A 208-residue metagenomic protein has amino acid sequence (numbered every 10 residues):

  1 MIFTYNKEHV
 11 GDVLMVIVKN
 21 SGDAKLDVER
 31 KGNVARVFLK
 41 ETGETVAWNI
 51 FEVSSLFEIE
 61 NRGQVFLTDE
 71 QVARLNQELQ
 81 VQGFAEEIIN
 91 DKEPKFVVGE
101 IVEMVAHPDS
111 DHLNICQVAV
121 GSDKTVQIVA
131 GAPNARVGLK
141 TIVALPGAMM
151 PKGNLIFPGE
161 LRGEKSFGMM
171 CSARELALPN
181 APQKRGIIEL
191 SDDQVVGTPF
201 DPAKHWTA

Functional and structural regions predicted by a protein language model:
M1-A208: Phosphate-backbone binding interfaces of nucleic-acid-interacting proteins
